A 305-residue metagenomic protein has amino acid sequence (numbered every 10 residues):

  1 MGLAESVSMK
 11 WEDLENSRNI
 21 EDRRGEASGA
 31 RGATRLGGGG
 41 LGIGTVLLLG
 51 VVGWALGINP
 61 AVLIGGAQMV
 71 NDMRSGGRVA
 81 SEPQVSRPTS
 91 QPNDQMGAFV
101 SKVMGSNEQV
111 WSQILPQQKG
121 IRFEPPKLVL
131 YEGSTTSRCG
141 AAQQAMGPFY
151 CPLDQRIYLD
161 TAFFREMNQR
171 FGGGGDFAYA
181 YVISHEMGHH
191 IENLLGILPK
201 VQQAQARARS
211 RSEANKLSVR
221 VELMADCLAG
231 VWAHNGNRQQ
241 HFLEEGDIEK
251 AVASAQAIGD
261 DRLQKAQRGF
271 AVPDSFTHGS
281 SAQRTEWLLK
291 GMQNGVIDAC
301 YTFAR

Functional and structural regions predicted by a protein language model:
M1-S8: Short, Lys/Arg-enriched N-terminal segments with co-localized hydrophobic residues within the first ~10-30 amino acids
L14-T34, G38, G42-T277, T285-E286 (+2 more regions): A Zn2+-metalloprotease active-site environment signal
